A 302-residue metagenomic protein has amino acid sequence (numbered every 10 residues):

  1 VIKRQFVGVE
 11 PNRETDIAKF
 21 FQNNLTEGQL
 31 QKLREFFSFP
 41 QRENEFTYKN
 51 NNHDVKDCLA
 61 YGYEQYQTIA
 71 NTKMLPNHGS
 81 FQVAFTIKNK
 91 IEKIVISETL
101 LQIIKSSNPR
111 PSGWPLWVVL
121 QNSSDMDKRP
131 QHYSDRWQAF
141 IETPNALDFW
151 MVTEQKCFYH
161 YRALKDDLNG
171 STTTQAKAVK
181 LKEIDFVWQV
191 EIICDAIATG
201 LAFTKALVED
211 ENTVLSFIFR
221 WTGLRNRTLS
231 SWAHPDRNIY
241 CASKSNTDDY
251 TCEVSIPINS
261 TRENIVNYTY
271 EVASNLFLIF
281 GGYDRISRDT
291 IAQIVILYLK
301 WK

Functional and structural regions predicted by a protein language model:
V1-K302: Bergerat-fold GHKL/Histidine-kinase-like ATPase
